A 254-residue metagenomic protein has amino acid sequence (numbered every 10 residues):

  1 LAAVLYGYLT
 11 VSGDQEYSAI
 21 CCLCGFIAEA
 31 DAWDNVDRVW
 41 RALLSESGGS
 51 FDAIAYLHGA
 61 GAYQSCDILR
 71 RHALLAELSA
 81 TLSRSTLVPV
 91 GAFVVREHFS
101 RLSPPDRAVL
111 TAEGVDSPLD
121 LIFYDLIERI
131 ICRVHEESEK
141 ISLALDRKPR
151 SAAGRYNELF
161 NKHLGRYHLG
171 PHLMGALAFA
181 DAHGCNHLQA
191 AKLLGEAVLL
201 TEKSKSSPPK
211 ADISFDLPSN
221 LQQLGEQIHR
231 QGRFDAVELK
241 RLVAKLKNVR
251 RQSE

Functional and structural regions predicted by a protein language model:
L1-G7, V11-E254: Phosphate-ester processing/binding pockets and catalytic centers
